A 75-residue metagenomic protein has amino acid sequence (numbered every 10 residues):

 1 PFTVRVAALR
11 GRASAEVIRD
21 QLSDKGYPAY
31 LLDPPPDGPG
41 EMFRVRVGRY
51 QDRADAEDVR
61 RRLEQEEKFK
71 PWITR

Functional and structural regions predicted by a protein language model:
F2-V6: Short glycine-/aliphatic-rich beta-strand segments at the starts of folded cytosolic domains
R10-R75: Extracytoplasmic
